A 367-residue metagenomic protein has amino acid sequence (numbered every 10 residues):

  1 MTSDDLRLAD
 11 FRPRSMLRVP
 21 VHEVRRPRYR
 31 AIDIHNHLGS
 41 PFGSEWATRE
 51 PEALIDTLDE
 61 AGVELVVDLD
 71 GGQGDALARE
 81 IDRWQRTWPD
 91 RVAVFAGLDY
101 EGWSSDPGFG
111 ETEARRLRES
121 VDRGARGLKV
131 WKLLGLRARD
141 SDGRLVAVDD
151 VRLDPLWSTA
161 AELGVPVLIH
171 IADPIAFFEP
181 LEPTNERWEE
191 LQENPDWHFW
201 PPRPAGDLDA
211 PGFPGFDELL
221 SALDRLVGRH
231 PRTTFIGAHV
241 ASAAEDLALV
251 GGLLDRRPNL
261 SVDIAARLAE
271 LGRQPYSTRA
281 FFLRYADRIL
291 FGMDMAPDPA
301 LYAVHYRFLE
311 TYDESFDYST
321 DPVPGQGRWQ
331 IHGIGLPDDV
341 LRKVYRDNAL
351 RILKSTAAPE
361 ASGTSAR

Functional and structural regions predicted by a protein language model:
M1-T87: An N-terminally biased module of ancient metal coordination in phosphate/nucleic-acid-related enzymes
D4-L8, P13-S15, A76-P204: Active-site gating/metal-coordination segments in enzymes
A9, S15, T48, I55 (+1 more regions): H/E-rich (His + Asp/Glu) clusters that bind or coordinate divalent metals
E23-R26, L54-A61, R79-A93, R115-A125 (+4 more regions): Acidic (Asp/Glu)-rich catalytic clusters
R30-N36, L65-D68, V92-G97, L128-V130 (+4 more regions): Hydrophobic faces of well-ordered beta-strands that scaffold small-molecule active sites in alpha/beta enzyme cores
I34, T57-L58, V63-V66, A125 (+6 more regions): Conserved beta-strand->loop/alpha-helix structural units within folded catalytic cores of enzymes with alpha/beta
L38-F42, V66-L69, E101-S104, K129-V148 (+3 more regions): Surface-exposed cleft-lining segments at the edges of enzyme active sites
S40-R49, L69-R79, E101-E111, A138 (+4 more regions): Acidic-and-aromatic substrate-binding clefts and catalytic sites of carbohydrate-active enzymes
